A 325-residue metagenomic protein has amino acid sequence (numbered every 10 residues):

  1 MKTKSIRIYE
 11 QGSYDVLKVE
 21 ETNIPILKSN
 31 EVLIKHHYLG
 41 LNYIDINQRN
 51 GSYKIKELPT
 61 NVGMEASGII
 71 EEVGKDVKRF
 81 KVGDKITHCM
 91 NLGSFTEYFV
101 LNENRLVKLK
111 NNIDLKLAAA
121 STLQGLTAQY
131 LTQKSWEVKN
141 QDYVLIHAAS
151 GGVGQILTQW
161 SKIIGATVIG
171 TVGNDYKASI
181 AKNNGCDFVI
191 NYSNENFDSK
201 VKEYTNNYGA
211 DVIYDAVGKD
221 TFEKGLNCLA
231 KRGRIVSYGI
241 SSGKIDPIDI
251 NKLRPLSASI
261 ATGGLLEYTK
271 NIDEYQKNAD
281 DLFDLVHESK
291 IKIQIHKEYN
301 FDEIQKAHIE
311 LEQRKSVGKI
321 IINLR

Functional and structural regions predicted by a protein language model:
N23-G40, S52-G93: Glycine-rich beta-strand-centered segment in the early N-terminal region that forms part of a ligand/cofactor-binding
T87-A148: NAD(P)H dinucleotide-binding glycine-rich loop of Rossmann-like/cofactor-binding domains, especially the beta1-alpha1
A148-A149, V217: NAD(P)H cofactor-binding loop motif with strongest signal on the N-terminal glycine-rich segment
V153: Hydrophobic/small residue at the entry helix of a nucleotide-binding pocket
K162-T221, N271-Y275: Adenosine-nucleotide cofactor-binding segment
V172, D220-I291, N323-R325: Glycine-rich phosphate-binding loop and adjacent beta-alpha segment of Rossmann(oid) nucleotide-cofactor-binding
E288-Q294, Q305-R325: C-terminal capping/lid region of NAD(P)-dependent oxidoreductase domains
